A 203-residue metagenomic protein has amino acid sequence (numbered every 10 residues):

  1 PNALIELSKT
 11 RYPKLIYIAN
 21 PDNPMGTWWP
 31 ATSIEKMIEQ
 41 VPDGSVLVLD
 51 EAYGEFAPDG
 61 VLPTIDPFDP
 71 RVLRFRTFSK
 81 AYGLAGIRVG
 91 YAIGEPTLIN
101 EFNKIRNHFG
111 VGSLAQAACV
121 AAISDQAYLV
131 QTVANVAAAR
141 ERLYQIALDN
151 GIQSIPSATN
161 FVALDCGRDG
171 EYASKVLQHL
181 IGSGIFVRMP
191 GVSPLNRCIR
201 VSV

Functional and structural regions predicted by a protein language model:
N2-Y12, P24-L84: Active-site pre-lysine segment of PLP-dependent enzymes
L15-P21, L47-E51, P156-A158: Short beta-strands and strand-loop turn motifs
T32, K175, H179-R188, V192-V203: PLP-dependent enzyme catalytic core of the Aspartate aminotransferase-like
V46, Q153, F186: Residue-level detector of anion-binding/catalytic polar loops
R71-L148, I152-I155: PLP-dependent aminotransferase class I/II
G86, A158, P194-R197: Short acidic/glycine-enriched loop/turn segments that link adjacent beta-strands
A137, D149-S183, I199: Conserved PLP-binding catalytic core of the aspartate aminotransferase-like
